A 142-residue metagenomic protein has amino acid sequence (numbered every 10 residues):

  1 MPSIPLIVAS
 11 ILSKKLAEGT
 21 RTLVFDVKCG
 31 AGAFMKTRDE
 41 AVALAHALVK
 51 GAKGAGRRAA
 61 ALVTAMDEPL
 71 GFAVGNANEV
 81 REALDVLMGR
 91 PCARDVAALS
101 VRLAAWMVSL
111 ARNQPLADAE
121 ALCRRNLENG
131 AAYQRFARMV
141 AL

Functional and structural regions predicted by a protein language model:
M1-A43: Divalent-metal (Mg2+/Mn2+/Ca2+)-assisted nucleotide/phosphate chemistry catalytic cores
I7-I11, L44, E79, S100-L103: Internal, well-ordered alpha-helical segments in soluble enzyme and binding-protein domains
I11-A17, L48-G51, C92-A93: A generic local secondary-structure boundary/capping motif
K36, A45, E82-L84: Alpha-helix boundary/interfacial micro-motifs
D39, A43-G51, R58: Long, acidic, intrinsically disordered low-complexity segments
G51, A55-L142: A glycine- and small/hydrophobic-rich beta-loop-beta segment that serves as a flexible "lid/hinge" or phosphate-binding
